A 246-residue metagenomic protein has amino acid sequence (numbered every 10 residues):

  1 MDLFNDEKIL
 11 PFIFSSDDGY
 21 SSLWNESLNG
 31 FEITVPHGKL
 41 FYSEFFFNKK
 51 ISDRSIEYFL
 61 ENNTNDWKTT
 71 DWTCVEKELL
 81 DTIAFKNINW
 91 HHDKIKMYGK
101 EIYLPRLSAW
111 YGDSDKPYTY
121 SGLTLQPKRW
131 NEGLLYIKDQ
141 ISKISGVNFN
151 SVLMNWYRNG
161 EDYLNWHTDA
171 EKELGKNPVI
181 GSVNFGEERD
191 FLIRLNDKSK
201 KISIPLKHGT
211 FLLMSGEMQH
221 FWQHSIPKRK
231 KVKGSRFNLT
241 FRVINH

Functional and structural regions predicted by a protein language model:
M1-H246: Non-heme Fe(II) oxygenase metal-center motifs and adjacent flexible, charged/small-residue loops
